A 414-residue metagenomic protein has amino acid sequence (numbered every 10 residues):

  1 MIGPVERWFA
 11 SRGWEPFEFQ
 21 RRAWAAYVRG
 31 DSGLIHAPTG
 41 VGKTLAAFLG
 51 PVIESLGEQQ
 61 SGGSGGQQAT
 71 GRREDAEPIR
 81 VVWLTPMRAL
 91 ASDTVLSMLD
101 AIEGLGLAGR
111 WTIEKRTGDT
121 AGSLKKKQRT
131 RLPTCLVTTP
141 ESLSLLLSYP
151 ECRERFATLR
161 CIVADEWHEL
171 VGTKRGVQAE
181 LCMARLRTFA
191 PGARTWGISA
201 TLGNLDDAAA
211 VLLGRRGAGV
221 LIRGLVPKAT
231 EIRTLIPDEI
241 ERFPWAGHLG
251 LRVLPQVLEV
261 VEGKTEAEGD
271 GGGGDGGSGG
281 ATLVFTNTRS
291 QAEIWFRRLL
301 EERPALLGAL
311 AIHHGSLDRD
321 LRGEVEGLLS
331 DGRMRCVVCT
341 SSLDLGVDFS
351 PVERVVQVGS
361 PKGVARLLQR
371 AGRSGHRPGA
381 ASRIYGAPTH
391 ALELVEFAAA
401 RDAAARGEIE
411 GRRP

Functional and structural regions predicted by a protein language model:
M1-H36: Conserved pre-motif I regulatory segment
T44-L45, P78-D100, A200-L205, R289-S290: Conserved Walker A/P-loop ATP-binding site and its immediately adjacent core in helicase/helicase-like ATPase domains
I53-D93, F189-G192: Conserved SF1/SF2 helicase motif Ia
G118-R160: Conserved helix/coil segment N-terminal to the catalytic DExD/H
L124-K125, L317-C339: Conserved helicase ATPase core of P-loop NTP-dependent helicases/translocases
E141-S144, P150-F189: SF2 helicase catalytic motif II
R194-G269, G277-T288, H390-A391: Conserved interdomain linker/interface between the two RecA-like ATPase lobes of SF2 helicase motors
G363-G411: Conserved segment of the helicase C-terminal RecA-like domain
